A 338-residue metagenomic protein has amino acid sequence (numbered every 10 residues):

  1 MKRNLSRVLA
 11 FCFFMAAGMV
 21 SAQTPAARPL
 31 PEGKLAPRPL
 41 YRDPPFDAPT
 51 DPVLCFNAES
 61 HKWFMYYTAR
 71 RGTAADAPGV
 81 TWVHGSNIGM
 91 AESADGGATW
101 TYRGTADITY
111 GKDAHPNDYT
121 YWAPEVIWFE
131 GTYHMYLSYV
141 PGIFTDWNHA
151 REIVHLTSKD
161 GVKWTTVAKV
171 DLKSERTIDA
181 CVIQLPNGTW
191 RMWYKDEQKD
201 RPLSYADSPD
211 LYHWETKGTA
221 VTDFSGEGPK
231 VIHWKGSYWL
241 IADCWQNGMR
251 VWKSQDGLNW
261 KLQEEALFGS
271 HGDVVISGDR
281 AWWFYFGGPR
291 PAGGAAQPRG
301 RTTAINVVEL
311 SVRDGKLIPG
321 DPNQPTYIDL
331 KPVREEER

Functional and structural regions predicted by a protein language model:
M1-L9: Bacterial N-terminal signal peptides that target proteins for export
L9-G18: Bacterial N-terminal signal peptides
Q23-R338: Carbohydrate-active catalytic/glycan-binding domains of CAZyme proteins, especially the secreted or lumenal ectodomains
